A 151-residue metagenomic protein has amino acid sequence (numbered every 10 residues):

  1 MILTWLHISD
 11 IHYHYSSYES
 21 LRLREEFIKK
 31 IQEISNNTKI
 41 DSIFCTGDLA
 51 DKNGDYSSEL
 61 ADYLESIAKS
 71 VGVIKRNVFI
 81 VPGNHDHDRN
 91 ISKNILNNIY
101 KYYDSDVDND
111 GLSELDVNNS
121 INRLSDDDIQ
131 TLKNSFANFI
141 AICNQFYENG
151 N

Functional and structural regions predicted by a protein language model:
M1-E59, Y63, I67, V73-V78 (+1 more regions): N-terminal active-site segment of His-dependent metallophosphoesterases
Y63-N151: Extended active-site neighborhood of metal-dependent phosphoesterases/phosphodiesterases
